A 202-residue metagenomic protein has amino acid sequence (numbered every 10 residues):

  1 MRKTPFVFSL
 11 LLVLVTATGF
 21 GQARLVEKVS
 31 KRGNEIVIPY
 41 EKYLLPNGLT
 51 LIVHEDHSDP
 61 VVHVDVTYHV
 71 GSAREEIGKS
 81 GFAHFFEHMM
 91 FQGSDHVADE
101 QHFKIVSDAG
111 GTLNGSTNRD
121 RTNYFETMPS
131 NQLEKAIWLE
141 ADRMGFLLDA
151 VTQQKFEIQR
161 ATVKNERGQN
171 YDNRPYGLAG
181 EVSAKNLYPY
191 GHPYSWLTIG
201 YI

Functional and structural regions predicted by a protein language model:
M1, T16-T18, R24: Intrinsic disorder/low-complexity segments
M1-F8: Bacterial N-terminal signal peptides that target proteins for export
F8-A17: Bacterial N-terminal signal peptides
L10, V37, G145: Generic anion/oxyanion-binding catalytic loop in active/binding sites
F20-F103, F125-M128, E134-A141, T198-I202: His/Glu-rich zincin catalytic helix
A23-V29, S94-D95, Q101-I202: Acidic/histidine-enriched segments that form metal/cofactor-coordinating and catalytic pocket/exosite environments
